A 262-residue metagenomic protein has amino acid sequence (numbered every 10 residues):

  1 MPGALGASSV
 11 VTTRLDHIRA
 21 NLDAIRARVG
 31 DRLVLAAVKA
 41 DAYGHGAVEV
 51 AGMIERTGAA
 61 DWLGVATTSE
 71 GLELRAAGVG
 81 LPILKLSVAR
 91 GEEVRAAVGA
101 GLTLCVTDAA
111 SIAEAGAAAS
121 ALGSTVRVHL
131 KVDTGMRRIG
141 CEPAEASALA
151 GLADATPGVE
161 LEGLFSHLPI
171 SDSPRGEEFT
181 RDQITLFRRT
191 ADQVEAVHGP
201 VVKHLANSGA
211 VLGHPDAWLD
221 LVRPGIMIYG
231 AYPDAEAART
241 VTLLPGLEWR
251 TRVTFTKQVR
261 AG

Functional and structural regions predicted by a protein language model:
M1, R28, P245: Flexible C-terminal active-site loop/helix
A4-L5, S9-T13, H17-A20, G30-H204 (+1 more regions): Active-site-proximal beta-alpha core segment in soluble small-molecule metabolic enzymes
E177-G262: Anionic-ligand-binding alpha/beta catalytic cores of soluble enzymes and soluble regulatory domains that recognize
